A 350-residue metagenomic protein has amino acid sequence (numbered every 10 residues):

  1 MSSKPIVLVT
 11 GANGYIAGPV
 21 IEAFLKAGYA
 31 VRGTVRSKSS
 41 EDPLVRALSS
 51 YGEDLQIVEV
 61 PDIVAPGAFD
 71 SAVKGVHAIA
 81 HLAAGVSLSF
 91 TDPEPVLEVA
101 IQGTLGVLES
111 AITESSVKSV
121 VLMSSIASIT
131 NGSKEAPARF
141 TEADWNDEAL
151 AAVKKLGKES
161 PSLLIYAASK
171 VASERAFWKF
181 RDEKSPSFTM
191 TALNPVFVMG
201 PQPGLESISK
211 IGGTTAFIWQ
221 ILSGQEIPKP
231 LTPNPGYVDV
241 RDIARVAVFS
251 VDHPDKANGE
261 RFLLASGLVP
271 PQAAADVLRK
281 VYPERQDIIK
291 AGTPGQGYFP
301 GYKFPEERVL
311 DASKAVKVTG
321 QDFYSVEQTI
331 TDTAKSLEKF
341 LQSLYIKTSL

Functional and structural regions predicted by a protein language model:
S2-T34: N-terminal Rossmann NAD(P)H-binding glycine-rich loop of SDR-like oxidoreductase domains
K38-P43, L48-Q102: NAD(P)H-binding glycine-rich loop region in Rossmannoid oxidoreductase-like domains and their noncatalytic homologs
P95, V99-L163: Conserved Rossmann-fold NAD(P)-dependent oxidoreductase catalytic core, especially the SDR/UDP-sugar
L150-M190: Active-site Tyr-X1-5-Lys
K154-S160, I208-R241: A conserved pocket-lining segment of Rossmann-fold NAD(P)-dependent short-chain dehydrogenase/reductase
K184-S187, G200-T215, S250-R261: Glycine/proline-rich active-site loop of Rossmann-fold NAD(P)-dependent oxidoreductases
P233-N234, A244-F299, A334-L337, L341-L350: Mid/C-terminal beta-alpha module of Rossmann-like enzyme folds, strongest in SDR-family dehydrogenases/epimerases
G297-G320: Conserved C-terminal active-site "lid" loop/helix of NAD(P)H-dependent oxidoreductases that clamps the redox cofactor
